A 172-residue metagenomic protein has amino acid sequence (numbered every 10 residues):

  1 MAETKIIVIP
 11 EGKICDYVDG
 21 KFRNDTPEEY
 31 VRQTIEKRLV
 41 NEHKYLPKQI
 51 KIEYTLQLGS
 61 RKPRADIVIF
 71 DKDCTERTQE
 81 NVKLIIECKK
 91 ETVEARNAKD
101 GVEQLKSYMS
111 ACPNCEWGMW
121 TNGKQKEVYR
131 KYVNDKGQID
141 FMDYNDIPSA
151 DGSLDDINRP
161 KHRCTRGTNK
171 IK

Functional and structural regions predicted by a protein language model:
M1-W117, K124-K172: A short, conserved, highly charged catalytic patch centered on acidic carboxylates
